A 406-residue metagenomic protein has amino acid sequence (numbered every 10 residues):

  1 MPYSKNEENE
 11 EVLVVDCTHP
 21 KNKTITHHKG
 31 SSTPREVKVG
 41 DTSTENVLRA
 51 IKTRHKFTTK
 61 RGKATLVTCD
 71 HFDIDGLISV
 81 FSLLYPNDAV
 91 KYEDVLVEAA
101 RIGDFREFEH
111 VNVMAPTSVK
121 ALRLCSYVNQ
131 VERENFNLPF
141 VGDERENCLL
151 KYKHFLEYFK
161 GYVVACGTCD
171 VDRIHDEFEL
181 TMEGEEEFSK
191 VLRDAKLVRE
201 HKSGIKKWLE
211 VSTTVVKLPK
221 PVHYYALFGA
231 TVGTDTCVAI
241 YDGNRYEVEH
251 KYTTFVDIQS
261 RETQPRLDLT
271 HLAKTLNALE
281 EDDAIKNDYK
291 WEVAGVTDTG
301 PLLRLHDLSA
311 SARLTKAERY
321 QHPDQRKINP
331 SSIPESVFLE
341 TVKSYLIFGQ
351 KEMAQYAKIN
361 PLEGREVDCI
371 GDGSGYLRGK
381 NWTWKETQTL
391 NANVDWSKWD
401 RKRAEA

Functional and structural regions predicted by a protein language model:
M1-A406: Replace "Mg2+/Mn2+-dependent" with "divalent metal-dependent
